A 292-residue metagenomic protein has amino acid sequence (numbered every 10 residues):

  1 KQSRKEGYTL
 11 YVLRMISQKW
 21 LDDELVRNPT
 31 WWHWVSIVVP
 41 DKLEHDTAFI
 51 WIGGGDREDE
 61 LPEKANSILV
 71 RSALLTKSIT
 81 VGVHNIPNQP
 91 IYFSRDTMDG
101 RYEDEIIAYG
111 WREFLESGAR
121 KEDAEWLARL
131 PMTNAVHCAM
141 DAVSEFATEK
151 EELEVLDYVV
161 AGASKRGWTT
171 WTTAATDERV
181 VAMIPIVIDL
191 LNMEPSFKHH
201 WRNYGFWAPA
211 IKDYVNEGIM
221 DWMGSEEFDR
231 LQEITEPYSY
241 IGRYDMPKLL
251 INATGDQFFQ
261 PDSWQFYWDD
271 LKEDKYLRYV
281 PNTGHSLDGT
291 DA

Functional and structural regions predicted by a protein language model:
K1-E44, V70, V83, D123-M132: N-terminal cap/lid segment of alpha/beta-hydrolase-fold proteins
W34-V35, H45-G55, T80: Short beta-strand element of the alpha/beta-hydrolase
G53-D59, K77-H137, N192-N203: Cap/lid segment of the alpha/beta-hydrolase catalytic domain
P62-G82: Short amphipathic alpha-helix adjacent to the substrate-entry channel of hydrolases
G118-S164, R179-V180: Gly/Ser-rich "nucleophile elbow"/oxyanion-hole loop immediately N-terminal to the catalytic nucleophile in hydrolases
V160-A174: Glycine-rich nucleophile elbow surrounding the catalytic serine of serine-hydrolase chemistry
T172-D221, R278-N282, S286-T290: Hydrolase active-site cap/lid region
E226-T283: Serine-hydrolase catalytic core
